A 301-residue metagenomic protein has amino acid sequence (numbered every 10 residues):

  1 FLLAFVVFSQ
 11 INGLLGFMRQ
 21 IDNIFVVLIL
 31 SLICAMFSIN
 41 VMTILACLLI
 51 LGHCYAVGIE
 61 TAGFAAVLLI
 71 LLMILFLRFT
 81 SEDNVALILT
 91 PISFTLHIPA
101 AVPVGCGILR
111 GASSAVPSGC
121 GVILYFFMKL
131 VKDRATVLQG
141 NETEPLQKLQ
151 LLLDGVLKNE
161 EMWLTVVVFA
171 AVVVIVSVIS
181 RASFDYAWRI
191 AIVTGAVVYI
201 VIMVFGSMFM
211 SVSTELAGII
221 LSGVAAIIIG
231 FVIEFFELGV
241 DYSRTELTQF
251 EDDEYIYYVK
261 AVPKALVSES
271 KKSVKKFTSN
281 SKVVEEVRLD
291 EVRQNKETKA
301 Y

Functional and structural regions predicted by a protein language model:
F1-C47, H53-C54, G63: Hydrophobic transmembrane alpha-helices
F1-F5, S9-G13, A35, I39 (+7 more regions): Transmembrane alpha-helical segments of multi-pass membrane transport proteins and ion-pumping complexes
G16-F25, I39-T43, I59-A65, E82-A86 (+3 more regions): Short, aromatic-rich membrane-interface segments at the entry and exit of alpha-helical transmembrane domains
L32, L45-S118: Membrane-interface helix-loop-helix junctions at boundaries between adjacent transmembrane segments
I92-V224: Generic multipass alpha-helical transmembrane bundles of integral membrane proteins
A135, R181-D185, V212-L216, V232-E251: Juxtamembrane/interface segments at transmembrane-helix termini
G239-E291: Short, highly charged, low-complexity non-transmembrane loops/tails of multi-pass membrane proteins
D290-Y301: Short, charged juxtamembrane terminal tails flanking transmembrane helices
